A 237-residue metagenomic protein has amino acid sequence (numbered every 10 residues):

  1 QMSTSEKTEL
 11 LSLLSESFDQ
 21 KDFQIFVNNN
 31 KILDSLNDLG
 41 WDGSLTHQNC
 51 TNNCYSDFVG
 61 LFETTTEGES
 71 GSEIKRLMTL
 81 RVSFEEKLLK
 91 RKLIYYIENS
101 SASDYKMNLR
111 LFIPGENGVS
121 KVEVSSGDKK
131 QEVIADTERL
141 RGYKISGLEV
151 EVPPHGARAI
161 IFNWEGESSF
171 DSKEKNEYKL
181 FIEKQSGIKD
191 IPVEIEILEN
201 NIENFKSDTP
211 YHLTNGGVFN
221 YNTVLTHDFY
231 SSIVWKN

Functional and structural regions predicted by a protein language model:
Q1-N237: Lumenal/extracellular ectodomains and adaptor appendage modules of the eukaryotic vesicle/secretory system
